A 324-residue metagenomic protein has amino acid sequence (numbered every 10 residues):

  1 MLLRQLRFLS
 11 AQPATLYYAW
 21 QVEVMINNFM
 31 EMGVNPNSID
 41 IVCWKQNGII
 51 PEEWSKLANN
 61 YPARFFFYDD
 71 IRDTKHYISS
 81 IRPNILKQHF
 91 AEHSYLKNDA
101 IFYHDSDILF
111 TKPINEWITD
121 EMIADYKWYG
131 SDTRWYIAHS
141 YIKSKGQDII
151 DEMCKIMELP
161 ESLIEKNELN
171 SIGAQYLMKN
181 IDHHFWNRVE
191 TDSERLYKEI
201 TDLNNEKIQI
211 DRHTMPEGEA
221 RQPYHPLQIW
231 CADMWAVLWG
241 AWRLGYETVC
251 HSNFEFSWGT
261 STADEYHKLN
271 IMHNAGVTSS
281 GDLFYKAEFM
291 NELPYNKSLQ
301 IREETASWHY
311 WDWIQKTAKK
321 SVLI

Functional and structural regions predicted by a protein language model:
M1-I78, F90-K97: N-terminal anchoring/stem segment of glycosyltransferases
W20-E23, N27, S80-N84, C231-W239: A structural signal for well-ordered alpha-helical segments within the folded catalytic domains of diverse enzymes
I49-P51, L109-P113, I118, F185-W186 (+2 more regions): Short catalytic/ligand-binding loop motif for oxyanion handling, primarily in non-cytosolic enzymes, centered on
L57-N59, E116-M122, E265, A287-N291: Short secondary-structure boundary/capping segments
S80-S140: GT-A fold catalytic core of metal-dependent nucleotide-sugar glycosyltransferases, centered on the diacidic
H89, K127-A174: Surface cap/lid and interfacial helix-loop subdomains adjacent to catalytic sites that gate substrate access
I156-H273: Catalytic core and acceptor-binding pocket of nucleotide-sugar-dependent glycosyltransferases
Y224-Q228, G245-I324: C-terminal catalytic/acceptor-binding lobe
